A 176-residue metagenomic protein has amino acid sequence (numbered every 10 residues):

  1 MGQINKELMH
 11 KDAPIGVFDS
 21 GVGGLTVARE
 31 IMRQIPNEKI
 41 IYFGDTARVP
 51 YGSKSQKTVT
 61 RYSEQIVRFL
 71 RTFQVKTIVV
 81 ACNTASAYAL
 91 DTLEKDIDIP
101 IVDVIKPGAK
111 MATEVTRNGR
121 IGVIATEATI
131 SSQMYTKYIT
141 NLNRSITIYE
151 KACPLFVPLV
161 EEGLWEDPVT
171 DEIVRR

Functional and structural regions predicted by a protein language model:
G2-R176: Non-catalytic structural scaffold of enzyme domains
